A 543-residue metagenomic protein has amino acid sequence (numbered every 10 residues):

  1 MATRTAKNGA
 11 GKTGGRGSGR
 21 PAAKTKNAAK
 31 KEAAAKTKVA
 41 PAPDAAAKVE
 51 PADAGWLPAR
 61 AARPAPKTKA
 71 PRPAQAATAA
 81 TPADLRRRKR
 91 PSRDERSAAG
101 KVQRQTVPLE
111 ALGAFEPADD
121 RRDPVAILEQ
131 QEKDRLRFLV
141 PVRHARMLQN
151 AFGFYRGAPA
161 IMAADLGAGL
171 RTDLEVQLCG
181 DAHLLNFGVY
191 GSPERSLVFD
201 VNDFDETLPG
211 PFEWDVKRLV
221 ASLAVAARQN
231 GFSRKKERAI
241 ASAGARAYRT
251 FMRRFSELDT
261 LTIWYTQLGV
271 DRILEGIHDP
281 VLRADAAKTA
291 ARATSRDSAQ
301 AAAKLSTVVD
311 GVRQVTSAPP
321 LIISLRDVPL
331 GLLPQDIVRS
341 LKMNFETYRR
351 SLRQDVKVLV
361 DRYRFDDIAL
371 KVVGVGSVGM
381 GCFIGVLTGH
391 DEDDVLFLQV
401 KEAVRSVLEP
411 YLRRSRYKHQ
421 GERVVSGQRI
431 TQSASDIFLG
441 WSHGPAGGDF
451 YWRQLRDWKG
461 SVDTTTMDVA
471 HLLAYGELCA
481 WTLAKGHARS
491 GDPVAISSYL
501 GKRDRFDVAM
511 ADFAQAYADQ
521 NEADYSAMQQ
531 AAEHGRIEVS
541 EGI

Functional and structural regions predicted by a protein language model:
M1-P91, E95-A98, Q105, L112: Polybasic, lysine-enriched low-complexity intrinsically disordered terminal tails
G11-P21, A46, L57, V102 (+6 more regions): Compositionally biased, intrinsically disordered low-complexity regions
K89-S92, R96-C179, L184-D297, M343-I543: Conserved ATP-binding subdomain of kinase catalytic cores across diverse folds
L268-M343: Long, low-complexity segments enriched in small/aliphatic residues
